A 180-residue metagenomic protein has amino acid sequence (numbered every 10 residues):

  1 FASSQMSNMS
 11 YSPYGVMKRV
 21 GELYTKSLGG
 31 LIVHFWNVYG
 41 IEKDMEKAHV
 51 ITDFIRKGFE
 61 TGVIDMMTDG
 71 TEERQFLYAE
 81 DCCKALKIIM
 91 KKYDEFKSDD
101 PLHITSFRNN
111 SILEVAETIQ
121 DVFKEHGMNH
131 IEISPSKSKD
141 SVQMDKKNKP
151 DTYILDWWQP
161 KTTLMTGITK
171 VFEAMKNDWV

Functional and structural regions predicted by a protein language model:
F1-Q5, V33-F35: SDR active-site strand-loop-helix element
S4, M17, V171: Ser/Thr-glycine-rich phosphate-binding loops at phosphate-binding pockets of nucleotides, nucleotide cofactors
S4-S7, E22: Rossmann-like short-chain dehydrogenase/reductase
N8, Y39, R108-N110: Feature marks short, surface-exposed loop/turn motifs that line or immediately flank catalytic pockets and channel
Y11-G15, R19, L23-R74, A79-I88 (+1 more regions): NAD(P)-dependent short-chain dehydrogenase/reductase
G58-V180: C-terminal substrate-binding subdomain of Rossmann-fold SDR/epimerase-dehydratase oxidoreductases
